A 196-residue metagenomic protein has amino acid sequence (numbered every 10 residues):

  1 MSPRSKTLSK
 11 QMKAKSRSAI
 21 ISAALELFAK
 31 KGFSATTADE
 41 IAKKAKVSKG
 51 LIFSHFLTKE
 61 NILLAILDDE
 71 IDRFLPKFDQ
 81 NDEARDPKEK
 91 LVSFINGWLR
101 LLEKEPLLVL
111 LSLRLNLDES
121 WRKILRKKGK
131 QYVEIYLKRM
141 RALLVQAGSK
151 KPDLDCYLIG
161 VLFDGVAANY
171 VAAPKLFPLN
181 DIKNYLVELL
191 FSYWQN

Functional and structural regions predicted by a protein language model:
M1-K15: N-terminal intrinsically disordered/low-complexity leader segments
A19, A23, L27-N61, A65: Helix-turn-helix
A65, D79-K104, Q146, C156-I159: Hydrophobic alpha-helical connector segments
D68-F74: Short, basic, alpha-helical segments at the C-terminal edge of helix-turn-helix-like DNA-binding modules
L75, K104, W121-A147, L154-Y157 (+2 more regions): Amphipathic alpha-helical packing segments from all-alpha helical-bundle domains
W98, S112-N116, I159, F163: Short alpha-helical scaffolding segments that buttress acidic/His motifs in well-ordered protein cores
L102-K123: Amphipathic alpha-helical segments used for helix-helix packing
K151-A172, D181-F191: Hydrophobic alpha-helical segments that form the core of small-molecule binding pockets and/or dimer interfaces
